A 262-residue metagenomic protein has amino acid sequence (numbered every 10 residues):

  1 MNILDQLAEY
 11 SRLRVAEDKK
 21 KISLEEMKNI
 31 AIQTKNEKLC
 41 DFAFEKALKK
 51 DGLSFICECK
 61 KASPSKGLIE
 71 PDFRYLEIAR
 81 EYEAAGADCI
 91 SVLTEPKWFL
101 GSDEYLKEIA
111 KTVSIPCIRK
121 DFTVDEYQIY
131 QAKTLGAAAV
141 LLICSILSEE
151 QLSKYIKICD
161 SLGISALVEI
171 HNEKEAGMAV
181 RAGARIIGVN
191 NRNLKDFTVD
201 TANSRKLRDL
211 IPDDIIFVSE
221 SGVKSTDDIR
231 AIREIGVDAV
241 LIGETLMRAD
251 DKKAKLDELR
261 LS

Functional and structural regions predicted by a protein language model:
N2-E70: An N-cap/entry alpha-helix motif that binds or orients negatively charged groups
L7, C57, Y82, A132 (+4 more regions): Conserved, mostly hydrophobic/aromatic
Y10, K60-A62, E95, F122 (+5 more regions): Active-site beta-loop-alpha junctions enriched in small/polar residues
C59, K66-L167, E173-A179, S204-L207: N-terminal active-site wall of soluble small-molecule enzyme domains
V124-L135, E173-A182, S219, V223-I242: Catalytic cores of alpha/beta
Q131-Q151, G188-F197, V237-K255: Glycine-rich phosphate-binding active-site loops on the catalytic face of alpha/beta enzymes
K206-L210, R233, R248-S262: C-terminal helical cap(s) of enzyme catalytic domains, especially alpha/beta-barrels
